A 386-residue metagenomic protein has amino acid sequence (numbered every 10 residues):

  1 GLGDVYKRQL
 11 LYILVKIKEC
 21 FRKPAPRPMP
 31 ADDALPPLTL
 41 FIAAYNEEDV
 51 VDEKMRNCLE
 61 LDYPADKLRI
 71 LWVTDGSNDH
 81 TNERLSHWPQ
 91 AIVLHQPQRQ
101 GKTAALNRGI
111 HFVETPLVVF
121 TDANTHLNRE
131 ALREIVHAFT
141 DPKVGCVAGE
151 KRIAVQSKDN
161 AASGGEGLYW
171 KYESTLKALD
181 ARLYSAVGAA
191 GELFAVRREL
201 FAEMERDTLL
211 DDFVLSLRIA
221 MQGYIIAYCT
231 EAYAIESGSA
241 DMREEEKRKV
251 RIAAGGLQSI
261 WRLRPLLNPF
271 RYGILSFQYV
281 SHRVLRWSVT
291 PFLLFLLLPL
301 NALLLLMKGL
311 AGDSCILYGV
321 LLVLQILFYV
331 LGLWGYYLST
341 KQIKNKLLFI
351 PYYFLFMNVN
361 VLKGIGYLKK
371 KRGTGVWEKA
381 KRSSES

Functional and structural regions predicted by a protein language model:
G1-Y6: Short, small-residue-biased leader/transition segments that mark boundaries at the very start of proteins
V15, A104-A105, T115, R129-L209 (+1 more regions): Long helical/loop segments within the catalytic core of UDP-sugar-dependent glycosyltransferases, especially the large
K18, A25, P30-D32, R286-R372: Membrane-embedded multi-pass helical conduit in multi-pass membrane proteins, especially envelope-biosynthetic
T39, N57, L71-N82, Q98 (+1 more regions): A conserved acidic beta->alpha catalytic loop
D49-E53, K67, N78-H87, E130: Acidic helix N-cap motif at the loop->helix transition within catalytic regions of sugar-transfer enzymes
R56-K67: Short, acidic, metal-binding catalytic loop of nucleotide-sugar glycosyltransferases
V118: Short aromatic/hydrophobic "clamp" motif used to bind/position activated sugar donors
F139-Y172, D207-D211, S216-H282, V359-Y367: Catalytic donor/gating beta->alpha subdomain of glycosyltransferases that bind UDP-sugars
